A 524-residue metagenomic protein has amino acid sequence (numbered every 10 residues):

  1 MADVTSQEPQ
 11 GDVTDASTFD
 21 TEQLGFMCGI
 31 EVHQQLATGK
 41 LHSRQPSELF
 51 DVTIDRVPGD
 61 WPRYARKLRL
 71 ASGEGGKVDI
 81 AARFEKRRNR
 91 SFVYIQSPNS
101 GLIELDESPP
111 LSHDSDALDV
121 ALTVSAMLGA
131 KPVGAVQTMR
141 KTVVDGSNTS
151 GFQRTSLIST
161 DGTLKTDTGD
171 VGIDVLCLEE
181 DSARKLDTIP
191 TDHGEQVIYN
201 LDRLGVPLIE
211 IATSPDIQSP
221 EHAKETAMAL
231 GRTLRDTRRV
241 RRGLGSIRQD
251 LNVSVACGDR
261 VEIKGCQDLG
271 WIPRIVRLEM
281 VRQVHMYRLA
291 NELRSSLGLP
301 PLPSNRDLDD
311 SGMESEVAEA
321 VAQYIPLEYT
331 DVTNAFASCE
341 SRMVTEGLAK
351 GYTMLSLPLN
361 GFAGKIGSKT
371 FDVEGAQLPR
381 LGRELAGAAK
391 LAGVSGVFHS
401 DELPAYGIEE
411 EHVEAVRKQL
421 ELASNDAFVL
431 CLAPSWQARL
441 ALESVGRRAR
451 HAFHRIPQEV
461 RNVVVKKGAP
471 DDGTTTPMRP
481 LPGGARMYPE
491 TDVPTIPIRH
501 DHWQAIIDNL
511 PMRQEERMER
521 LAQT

Functional and structural regions predicted by a protein language model:
A2-L510, M518: Basic, nucleic-acid-interacting segments
